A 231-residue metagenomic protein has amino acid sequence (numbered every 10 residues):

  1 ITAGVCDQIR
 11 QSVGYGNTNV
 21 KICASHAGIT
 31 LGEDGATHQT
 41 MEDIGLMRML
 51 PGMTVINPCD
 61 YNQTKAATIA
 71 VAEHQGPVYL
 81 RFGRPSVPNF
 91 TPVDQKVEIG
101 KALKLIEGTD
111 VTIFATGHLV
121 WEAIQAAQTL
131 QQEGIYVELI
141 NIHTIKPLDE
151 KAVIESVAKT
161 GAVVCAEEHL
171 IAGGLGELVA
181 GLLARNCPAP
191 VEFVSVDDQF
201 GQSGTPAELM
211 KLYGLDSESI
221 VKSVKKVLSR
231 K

Functional and structural regions predicted by a protein language model:
I1-T112: Conserved thiamine diphosphate
L31-G32, R84-K231: Thiamine diphosphate
